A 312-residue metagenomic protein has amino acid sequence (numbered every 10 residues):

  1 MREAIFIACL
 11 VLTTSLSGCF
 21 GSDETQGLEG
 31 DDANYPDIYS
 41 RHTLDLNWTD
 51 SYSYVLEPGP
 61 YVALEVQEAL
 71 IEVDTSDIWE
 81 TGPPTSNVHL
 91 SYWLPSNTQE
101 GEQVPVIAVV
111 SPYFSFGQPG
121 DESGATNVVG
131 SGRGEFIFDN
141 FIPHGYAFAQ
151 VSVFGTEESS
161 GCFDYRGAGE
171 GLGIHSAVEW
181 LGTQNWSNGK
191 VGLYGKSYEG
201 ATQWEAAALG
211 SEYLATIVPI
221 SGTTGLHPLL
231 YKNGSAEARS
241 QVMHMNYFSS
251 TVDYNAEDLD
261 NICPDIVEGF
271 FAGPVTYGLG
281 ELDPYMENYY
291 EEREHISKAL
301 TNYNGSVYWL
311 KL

Functional and structural regions predicted by a protein language model:
M1-Y35: Secretory targeting signatures
D32-Y52, L56, N127, S131-E135 (+1 more regions): Accessory cap/linker subdomain of secreted extracellular hydrolases
N47, N97, N185-N188, N233 (+1 more regions): N-linked glycosylation sites
T49-E102: N-terminal cap/lid segment of alpha/beta-hydrolase-fold proteins
E102-G182: Cap/lid segment of the alpha/beta-hydrolase catalytic domain
W186-S197: Alpha/beta-hydrolase fold nucleophile elbow
G195-E205: Glycine-rich nucleophile elbow surrounding the catalytic serine of serine-hydrolase chemistry
W309-L312: Short beta-strand/loop motif that positions the catalytic acidic residue of the alpha/beta-hydrolase fold
